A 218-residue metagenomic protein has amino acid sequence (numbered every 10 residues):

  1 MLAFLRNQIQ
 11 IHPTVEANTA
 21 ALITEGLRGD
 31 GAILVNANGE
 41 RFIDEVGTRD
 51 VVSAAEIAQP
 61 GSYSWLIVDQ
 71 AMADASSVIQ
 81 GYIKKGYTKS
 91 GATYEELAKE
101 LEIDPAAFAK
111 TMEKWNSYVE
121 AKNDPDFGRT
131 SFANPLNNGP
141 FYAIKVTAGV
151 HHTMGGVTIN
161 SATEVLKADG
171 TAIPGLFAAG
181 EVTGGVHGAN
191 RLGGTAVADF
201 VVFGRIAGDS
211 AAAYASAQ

Functional and structural regions predicted by a protein language model:
M1-Q218: Residues forming the flavin
